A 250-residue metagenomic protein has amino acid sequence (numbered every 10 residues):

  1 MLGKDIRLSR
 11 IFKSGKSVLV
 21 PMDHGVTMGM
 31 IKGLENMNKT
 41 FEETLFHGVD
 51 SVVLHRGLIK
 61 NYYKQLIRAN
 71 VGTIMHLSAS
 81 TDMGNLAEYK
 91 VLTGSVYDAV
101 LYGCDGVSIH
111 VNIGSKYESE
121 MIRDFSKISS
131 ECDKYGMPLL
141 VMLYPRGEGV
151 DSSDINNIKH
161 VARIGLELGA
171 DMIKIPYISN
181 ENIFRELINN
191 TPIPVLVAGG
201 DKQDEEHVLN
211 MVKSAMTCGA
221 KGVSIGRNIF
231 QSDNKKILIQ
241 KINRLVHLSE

Functional and structural regions predicted by a protein language model:
M1, L248-E250: Short, Lys/Arg-enriched, disordered terminal segments
M1-K13: N-terminal basic/disordered segments at the start of proteins
I6, R227-N228: Flexible, active-site-adjacent loop/turn segments at secondary-structure boundaries
S17-K64, R68, G72-D82, L86-V195 (+3 more regions): Alpha/beta enzyme core
G200: Active-site-proximal beta-strand/loop segments in catalytic clefts of secreted hydrolases
